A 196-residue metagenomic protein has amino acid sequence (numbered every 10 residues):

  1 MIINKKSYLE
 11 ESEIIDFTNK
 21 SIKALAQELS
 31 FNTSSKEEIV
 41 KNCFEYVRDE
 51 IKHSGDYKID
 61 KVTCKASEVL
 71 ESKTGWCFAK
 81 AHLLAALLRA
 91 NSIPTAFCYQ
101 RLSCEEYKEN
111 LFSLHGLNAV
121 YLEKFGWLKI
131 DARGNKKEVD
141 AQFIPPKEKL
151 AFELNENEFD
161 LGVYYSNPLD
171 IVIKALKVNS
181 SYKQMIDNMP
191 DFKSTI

Functional and structural regions predicted by a protein language model:
I2-K5, E10-I14, L102-I196: His-Asp-centered catalytic microenvironments across diverse enzyme cores, prominently the transglutaminase-like
I3-S72: Secondary-structure boundary elements
L25-S30, Y99, D140-Q142: Glycine-centered secondary-structure boundary/capping sites
E28, E45-D49, A86, A90 (+2 more regions): Residue-level signal for well-ordered alpha-helical scaffold segments within enzymatic catalytic domains
S54-L114: Active-site neighborhood of thiol-dependent amide/isopeptide-bond enzymes
